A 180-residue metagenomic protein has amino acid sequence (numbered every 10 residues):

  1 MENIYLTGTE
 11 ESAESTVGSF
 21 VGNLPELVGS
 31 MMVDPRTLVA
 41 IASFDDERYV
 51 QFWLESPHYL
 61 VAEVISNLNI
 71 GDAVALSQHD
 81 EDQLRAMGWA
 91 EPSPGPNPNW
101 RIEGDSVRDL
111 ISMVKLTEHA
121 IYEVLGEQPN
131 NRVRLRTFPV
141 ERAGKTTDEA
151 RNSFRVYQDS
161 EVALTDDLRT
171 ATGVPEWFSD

Functional and structural regions predicted by a protein language model:
E2-D45, R134, F138-F178: Negatively charged, low-complexity tracts enriched in Asp/Glu with abundant Ser/Thr
N3-I4, F44-R108, G126-F138, V156-D180: Intrinsically disordered, low-complexity regulatory segments enriched in Ser/Thr/Pro and charged residues
G8-L24, D105-L135: Ampiphathic alpha-helical segments that act as solvent-exposed interaction surfaces
L24-P35, L84, G88, T117-L125: Hydrophobic, Leu/Ile/Phe/Ala-enriched alpha-helical segments that form helix-helix packing faces
G29, P94, L110-S112: Residue-level signal for well-ordered alpha-helical segments
